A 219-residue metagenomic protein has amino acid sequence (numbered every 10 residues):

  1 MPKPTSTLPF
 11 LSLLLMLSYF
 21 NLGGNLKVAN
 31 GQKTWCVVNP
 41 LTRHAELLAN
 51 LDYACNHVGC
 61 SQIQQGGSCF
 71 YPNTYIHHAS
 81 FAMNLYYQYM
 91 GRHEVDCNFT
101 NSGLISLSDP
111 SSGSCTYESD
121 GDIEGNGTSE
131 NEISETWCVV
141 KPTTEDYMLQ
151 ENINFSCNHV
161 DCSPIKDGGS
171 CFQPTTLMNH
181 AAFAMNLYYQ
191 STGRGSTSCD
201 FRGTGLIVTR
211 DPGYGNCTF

Functional and structural regions predicted by a protein language model:
M1-F10: Bacterial N-terminal signal peptides that target proteins for export
P2-K3, L15, N21-F219: Folded extracytoplasmic luminal domains of secretory or organellar precursors
F10-M16: Acidic/proline-rich low-complexity IDRs
